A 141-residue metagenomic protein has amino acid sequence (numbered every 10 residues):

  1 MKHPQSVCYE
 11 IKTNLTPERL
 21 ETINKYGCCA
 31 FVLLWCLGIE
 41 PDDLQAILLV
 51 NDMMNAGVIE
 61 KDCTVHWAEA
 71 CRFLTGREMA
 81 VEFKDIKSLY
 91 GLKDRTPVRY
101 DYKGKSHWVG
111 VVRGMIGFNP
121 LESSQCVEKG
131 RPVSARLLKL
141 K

Functional and structural regions predicted by a protein language model:
M1-I59: Active-site-adjacent structural segments surrounding the nucleophilic cysteine of cysteine proteases and isopeptidases
L34, G38-K141: Conserved active-site-adjacent core of cysteine acyl-enzyme catalytic domains
